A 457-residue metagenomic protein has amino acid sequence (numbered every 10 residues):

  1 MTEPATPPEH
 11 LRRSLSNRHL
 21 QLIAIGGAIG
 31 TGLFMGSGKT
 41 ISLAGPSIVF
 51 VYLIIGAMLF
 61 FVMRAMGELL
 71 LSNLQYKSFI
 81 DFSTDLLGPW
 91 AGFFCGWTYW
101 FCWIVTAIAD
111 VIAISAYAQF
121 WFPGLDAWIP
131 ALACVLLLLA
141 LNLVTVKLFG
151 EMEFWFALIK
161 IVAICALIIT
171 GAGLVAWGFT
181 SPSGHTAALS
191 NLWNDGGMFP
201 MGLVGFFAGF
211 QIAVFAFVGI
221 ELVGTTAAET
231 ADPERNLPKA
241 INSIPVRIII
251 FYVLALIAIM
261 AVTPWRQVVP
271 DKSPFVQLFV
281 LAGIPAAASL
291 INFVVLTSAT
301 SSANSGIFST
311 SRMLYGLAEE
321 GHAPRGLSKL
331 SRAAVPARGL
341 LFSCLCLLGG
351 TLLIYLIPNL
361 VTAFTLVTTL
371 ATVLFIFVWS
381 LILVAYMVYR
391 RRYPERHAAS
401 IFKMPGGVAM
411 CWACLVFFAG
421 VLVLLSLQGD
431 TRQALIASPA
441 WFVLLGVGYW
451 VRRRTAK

Functional and structural regions predicted by a protein language model:
M1-G38, S42-S47, F60, R64 (+6 more regions): Membrane-interface "cap" regions at the ends of multi-pass membrane proteins
T2-P7, I80-T84, V111-A131, A163-A166 (+4 more regions): Helix-loop-helix connectors at the membrane interface of multi-pass transporters/channels
T6-L11, I48-V49, P123-D126, L158-F293: Helix-loop-helix junctions that connect adjacent transmembrane segments in multi-pass membrane transporters
R12, M35-P130, V246-I249, V253 (+1 more regions): Extracellular loop-to-transmembrane helix junctions
Q75-Y76, T98-A113, F217-T230, A288-R325 (+3 more regions): Membrane-helix boundary/coupling elements in multi-pass transport proteins
D81-T84, G88, F120, W193-G196 (+2 more regions): TM-loop-TM module centered on a large, flexible mid-protein loop between adjacent transmembrane helices in multi-pass
S115, I129-A187, V218, I241-P245 (+3 more regions): Membrane-interface loop-to-helix entry segments
W155-F156, G326-A337, I376-Q428: C-terminal membrane-solvent junction of multi-pass transporters and transport-like membrane proteins
